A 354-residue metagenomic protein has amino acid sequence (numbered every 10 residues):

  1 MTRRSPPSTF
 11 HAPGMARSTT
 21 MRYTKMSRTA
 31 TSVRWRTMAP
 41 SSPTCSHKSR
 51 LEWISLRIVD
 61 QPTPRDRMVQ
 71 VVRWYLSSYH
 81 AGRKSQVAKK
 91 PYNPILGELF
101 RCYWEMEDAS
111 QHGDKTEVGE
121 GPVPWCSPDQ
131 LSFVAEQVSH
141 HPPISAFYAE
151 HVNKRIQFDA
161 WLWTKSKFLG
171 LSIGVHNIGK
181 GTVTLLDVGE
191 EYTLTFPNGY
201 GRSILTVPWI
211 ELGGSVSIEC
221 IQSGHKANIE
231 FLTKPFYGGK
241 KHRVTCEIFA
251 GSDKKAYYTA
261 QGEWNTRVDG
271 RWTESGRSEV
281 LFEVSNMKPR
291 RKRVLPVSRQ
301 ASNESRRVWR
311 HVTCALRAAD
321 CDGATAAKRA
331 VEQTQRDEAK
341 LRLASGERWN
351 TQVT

Functional and structural regions predicted by a protein language model:
M1-L56, D60, R65-T354: Extended acidic, Ser/Thr- and Pro-enriched interaction/regulatory segments
